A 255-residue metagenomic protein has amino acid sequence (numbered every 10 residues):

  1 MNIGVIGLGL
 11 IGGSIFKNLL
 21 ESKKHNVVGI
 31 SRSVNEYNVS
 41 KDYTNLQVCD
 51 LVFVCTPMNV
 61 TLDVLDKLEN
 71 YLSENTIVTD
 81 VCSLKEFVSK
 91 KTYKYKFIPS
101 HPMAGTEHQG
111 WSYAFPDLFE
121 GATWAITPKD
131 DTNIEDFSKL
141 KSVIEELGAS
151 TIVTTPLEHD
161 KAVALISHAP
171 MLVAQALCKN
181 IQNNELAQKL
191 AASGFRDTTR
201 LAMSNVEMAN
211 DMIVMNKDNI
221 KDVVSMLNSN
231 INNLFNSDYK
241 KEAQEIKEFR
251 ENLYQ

Functional and structural regions predicted by a protein language model:
M1-Y43, L51: NAD(P)+-binding Rossmann beta1-loop-alpha1 motif at the extreme N-terminus of oxidoreductases
N45-Q47, I166: A short, aliphatic-rich alpha-helical micro-motif
V52-F53, T79: N-terminal Rossmann-like NAD(P) cofactor-binding module of classical short-chain dehydrogenase/reductase
C55-P57, C82, P128: Glycine-rich, N-terminal phosphate-binding loop of Rossmann-like dinucleotide-binding domains
V60-S112: Rossmann-like NAD(P)(H) cofactor-binding subdomain of soluble oxidoreductases
P116-R200: Internal alpha-helical scaffold of NAD(P)-dependent oxidoreductase catalytic cores
L186-N252: Interdomain hinge/lid region at the active-site interface of Rossmann-like NAD(P)-dependent oxidoreductases
